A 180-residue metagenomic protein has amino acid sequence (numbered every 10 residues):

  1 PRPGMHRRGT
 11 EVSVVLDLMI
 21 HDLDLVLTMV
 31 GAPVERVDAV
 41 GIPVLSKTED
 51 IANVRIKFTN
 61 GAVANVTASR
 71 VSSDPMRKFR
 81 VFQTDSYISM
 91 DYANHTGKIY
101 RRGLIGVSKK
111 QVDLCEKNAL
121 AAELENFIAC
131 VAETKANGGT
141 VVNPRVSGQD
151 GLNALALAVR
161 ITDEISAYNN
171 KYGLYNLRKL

Functional and structural regions predicted by a protein language model:
P1-R2, T84: Fold-independent oxyanion-binding glycine-rich loops and adjacent beta-strand/coil segments at enzyme active sites
P3-V63, A68-D74, R80, Q149: Rossmann-like dinucleotide-binding domain that binds NAD(P)(H)
H6-E11, S108, V112, G139-N143: Short amphipathic alpha-helical segments at helix-loop
L16, I20, L114-A121, L152: Electropositive phosphate-/nucleotide-binding environments in soluble metabolic enzymes
D22-V26, I51, A121-F127, L155-A158: A general structural signal for well-ordered alpha-helical segments in protein cores
V30-G31, R102, A132, S166: A generic structural signal for secondary-structure junctions that act as hinges or helix/strand caps at the edges
I42-E49, N60-E125, P144-S147: NAD(P)-dinucleotide binding in Rossmann-like oxidoreductases
T59, A129-L180: C-terminal helix-rich "cap/oligomerization" subdomain common to oxidoreductases
